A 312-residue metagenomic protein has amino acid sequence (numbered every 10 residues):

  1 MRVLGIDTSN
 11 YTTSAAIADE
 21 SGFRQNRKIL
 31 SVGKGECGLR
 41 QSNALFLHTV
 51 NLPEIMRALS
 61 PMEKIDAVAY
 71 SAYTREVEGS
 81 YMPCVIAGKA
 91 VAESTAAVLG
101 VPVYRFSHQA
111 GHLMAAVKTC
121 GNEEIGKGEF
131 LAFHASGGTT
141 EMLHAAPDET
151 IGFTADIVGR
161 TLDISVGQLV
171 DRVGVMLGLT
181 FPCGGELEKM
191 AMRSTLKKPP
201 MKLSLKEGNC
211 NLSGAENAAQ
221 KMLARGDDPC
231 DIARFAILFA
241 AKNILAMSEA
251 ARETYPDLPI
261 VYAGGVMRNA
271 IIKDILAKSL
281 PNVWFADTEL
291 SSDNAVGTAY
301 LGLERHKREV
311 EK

Functional and structural regions predicted by a protein language model:
M1, V101-L131, L301-E304: Conserved phosphate-binding catalytic cores of ATP/NTP-utilizing and phosphoryl-transfer enzymes
T8-S9, R24-N26, E124-G128, F133-S136 (+2 more regions): A short helix-loop
S9-F46, I151-I157, F285: Short glycine-rich, Thr/Ser-proximal phosphate-binding strand/loop in the N-terminal lobe of ATP-dependent enzymes
I29, L47-P61, N243-M247: Short, well-ordered amphipathic alpha-helical segments that serve as non-catalytic structural scaffolds within diverse
R57-E93, A97: Short beta-strand-loop/turn "lid" adjacent to the catalytic site in phosphate-handling enzymes
Y70-Y73, S136, V261-N269: Glycine-rich beta-strand-to-loop/alpha-helix junction loops that act as flexible
H112-A116, A286-K312: Glycine-rich phosphate-binding/hydrolytic loop that grips phosphoryl groups
K189-I260, V266-F285, L303-K312: A contiguous, well-structured pocket-lining segment that forms one wall/lid of small-molecule binding clefts in soluble
